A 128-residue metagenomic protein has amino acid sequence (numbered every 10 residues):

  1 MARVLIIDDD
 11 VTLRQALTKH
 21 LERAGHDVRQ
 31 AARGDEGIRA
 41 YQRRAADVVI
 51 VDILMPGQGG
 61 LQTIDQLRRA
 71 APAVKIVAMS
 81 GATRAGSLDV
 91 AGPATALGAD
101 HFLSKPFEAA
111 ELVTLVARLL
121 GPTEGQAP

Functional and structural regions predicted by a protein language model:
Q15-R23: Charged docking surfaces used in two-component/phosphorelay signaling
G25-A32, A40: Short hydrophobic/Thr-rich beta-strand motif most characteristic of the beta2 strand and flanking loop of CheY-like
A32-E36, Q58-Q62: Acidic catalytic/metal-coordinating carboxylates
R39, L61-A73: Short amphipathic alpha-helix used as the core "switch/output" element in two-component signaling
D52: Active-site residues of response regulator receiver
M55: Receiver (REC) domain active-site loop signature in two-component systems and cognate sites in sensor histidine kinases
Q62, T83-L103, T114: Alpha4 helix (beta4-alpha4-beta5 surface) of REC/receiver domains from two-component response regulators
V77-A82: Hydrophobic/aromatic residues positioned on beta-strands within the core alpha/beta folds
